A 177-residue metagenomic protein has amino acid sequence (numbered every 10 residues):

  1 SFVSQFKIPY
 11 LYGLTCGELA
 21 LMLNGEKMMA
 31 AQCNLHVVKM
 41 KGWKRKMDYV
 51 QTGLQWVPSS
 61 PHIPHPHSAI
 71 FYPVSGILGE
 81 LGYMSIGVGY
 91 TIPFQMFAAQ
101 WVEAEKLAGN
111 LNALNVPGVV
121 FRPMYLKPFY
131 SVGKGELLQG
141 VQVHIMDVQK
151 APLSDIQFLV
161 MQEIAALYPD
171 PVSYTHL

Functional and structural regions predicted by a protein language model:
F2-F71: Conserved anion/nucleotide-ligand pocket segment
Q5-P9, F94-F97, I145-D147: Second-shell loop/turn segments in exported
L14, E18, T91, V102 (+3 more regions): Conserved active-site and cofactor/substrate-binding residues in soluble primary-metabolism enzymes
M22-M29, L114, E163, L167: Change "in soluble alpha/beta enzymes" to "in soluble alpha/beta proteins
A30-Q32, G87-I92, E136-L138: Short gly/pro-enriched beta-turn/loop segments at secondary-structure junctions
W43-P123: Glycine-rich, aromatic-lined ligand/substrate-binding cores of catalytic and carbohydrate-binding domains
A108-L111, V116-L159, E163-A165: Substrate-recognition/cap regions that form aromatic- and gly/pro-loop-enriched pockets for small-molecule ligands
T175-H176: Conserved small/polar residues in nucleotide/adenosyl-binding loops
